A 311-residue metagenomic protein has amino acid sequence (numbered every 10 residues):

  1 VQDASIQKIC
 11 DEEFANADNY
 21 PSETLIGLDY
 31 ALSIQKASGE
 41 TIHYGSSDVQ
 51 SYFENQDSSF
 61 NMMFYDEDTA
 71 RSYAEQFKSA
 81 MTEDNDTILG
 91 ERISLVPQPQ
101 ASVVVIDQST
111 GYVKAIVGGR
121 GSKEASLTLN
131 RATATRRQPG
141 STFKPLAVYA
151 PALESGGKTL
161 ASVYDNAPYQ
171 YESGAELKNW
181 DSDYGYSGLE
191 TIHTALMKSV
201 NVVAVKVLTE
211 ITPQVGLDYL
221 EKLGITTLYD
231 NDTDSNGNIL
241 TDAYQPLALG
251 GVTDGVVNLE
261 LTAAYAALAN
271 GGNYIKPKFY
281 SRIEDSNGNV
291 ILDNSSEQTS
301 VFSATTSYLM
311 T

Functional and structural regions predicted by a protein language model:
V1, G90-I93, Q100-A101, N130-P139 (+5 more regions): Second-shell loop/turn segments in exported
V1, S22-A31, L208-I211, D218-L223 (+2 more regions): Short coil/turn segments at secondary-structure boundaries
A4-L95, P99-D107, Y112-V117, S122-T135 (+2 more regions): A penicillin-recognizing enzyme superfamily signal
N16, V105-S122, L153-G157, Y169 (+5 more regions): Glycine-rich, acidic and aromatic/proline-enriched surface loops and short helix-turn segments that act as binding
A132-L160: Active-site rim segments in enzyme catalytic domains, especially the processed small/beta chain of N-terminal
G157-G216, Y244, S286-T311: Conserved catalytic neighborhood of penicillin-recognizing serine enzymes
A175-D181, T212-L261: Mid-domain, small-residue-enriched loop/turn segments at the edges of structured enzyme/sensor domains
